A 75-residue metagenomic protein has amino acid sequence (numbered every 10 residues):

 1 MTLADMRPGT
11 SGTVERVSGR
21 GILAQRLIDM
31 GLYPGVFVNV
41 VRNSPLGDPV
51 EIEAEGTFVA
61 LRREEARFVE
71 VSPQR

Functional and structural regions predicted by a protein language model:
M1-R75: Compact, glycine-rich, soluble single-domain proteins
